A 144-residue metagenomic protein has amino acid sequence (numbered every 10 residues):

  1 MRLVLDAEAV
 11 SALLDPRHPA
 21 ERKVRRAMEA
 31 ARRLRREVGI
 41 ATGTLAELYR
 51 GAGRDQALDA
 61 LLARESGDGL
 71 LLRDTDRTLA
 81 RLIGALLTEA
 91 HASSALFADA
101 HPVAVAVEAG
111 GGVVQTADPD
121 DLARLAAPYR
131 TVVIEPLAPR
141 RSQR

Functional and structural regions predicted by a protein language model:
M1-G39, R50-R64, Y129, R140-R144: Short, well-structured N-terminal submotif of metal-dependent ribonuclease cores
A9, T44, L79, H101-P102 (+1 more regions): Alpha-helix capping/helix-boundary segments
D15-R17, A90-S94: Short, flexible loop segments at the rims of nucleotide/cofactor-binding pockets, characterized by
R33-V38, D68-L71, E108-V113: Short active-site oxyanion
E47-L48, L82, R124-L125: Phosphate- and divalent-cation-binding pockets in alpha/beta enzyme and binding domains that engage nucleotide-derived
D68-H91: Acidic catalytic patch
V103, A109-R144: Acidic, PIN/NYN-like endoribonuclease modules and their adjacent C-terminal/linker elements
